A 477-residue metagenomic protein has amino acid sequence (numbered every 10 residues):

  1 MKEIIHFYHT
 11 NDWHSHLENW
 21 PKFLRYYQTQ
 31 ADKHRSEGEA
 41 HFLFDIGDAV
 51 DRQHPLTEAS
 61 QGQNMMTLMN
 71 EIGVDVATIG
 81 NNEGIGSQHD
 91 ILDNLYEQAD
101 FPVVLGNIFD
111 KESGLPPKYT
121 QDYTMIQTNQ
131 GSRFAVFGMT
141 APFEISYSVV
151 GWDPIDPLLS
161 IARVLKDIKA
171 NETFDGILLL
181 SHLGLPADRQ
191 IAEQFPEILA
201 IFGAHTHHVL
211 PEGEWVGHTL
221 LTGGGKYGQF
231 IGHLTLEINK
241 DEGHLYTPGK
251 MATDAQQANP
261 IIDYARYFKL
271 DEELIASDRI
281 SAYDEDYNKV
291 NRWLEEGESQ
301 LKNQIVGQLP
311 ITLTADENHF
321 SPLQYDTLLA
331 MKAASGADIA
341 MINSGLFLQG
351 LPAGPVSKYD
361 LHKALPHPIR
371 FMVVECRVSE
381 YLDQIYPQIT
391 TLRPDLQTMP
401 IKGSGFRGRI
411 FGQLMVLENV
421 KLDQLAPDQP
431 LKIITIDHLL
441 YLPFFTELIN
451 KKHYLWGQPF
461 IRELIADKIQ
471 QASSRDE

Functional and structural regions predicted by a protein language model:
M1-Y267, F320-Q324, A330: Acidic, metal/ion-coordinating pockets
H6, H16-L17, P102-V103, A337 (+1 more regions): Feature captures C-terminal
F7-N11, P310-T314, H367-R370: Glycine- and acidic
A40-I46, N107-I108, G203-T206, R266-E273 (+3 more regions): A generic structural motif
F109-G114, Q229-F230, E273-I275, Q349 (+1 more regions): A short acidic, often aromatic-flanked loop/helix-cap motif at beta-alpha or helix-coil junctions that lines enzyme
T140-A141, G225-Y227, K240, G345 (+2 more regions): A broadly conserved detector of short glycine/acidic/proline-rich loop/turn motifs that flank catalytic sites and bind
S181-H182, H205, G225, N343-G345 (+2 more regions): Active-site proximal loops enriched in glycine and acidic residues that flank catalytic Cys/His/Asp and coordinate
I238-A353, I469-E477: A short C-terminal boundary segment appended to hydrolase-like catalytic domains
